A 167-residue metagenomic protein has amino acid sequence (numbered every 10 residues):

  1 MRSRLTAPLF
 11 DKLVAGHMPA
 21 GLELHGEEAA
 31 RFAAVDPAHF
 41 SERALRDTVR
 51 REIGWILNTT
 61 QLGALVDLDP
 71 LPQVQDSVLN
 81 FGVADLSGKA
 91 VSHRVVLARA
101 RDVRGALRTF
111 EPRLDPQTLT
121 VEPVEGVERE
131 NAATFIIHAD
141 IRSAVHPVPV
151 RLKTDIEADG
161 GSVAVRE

Functional and structural regions predicted by a protein language model:
M1-V91, R142-E167: Immediate N-terminus of the mature polypeptide
L71, N80-V124: Acidic, low-complexity glycine/serine/threonine-rich segments
L97, R101, T118-E167: Short, Lys/Arg-rich amphipathic alpha-helical interaction segments that bind nucleic acids or acidic protein surfaces
